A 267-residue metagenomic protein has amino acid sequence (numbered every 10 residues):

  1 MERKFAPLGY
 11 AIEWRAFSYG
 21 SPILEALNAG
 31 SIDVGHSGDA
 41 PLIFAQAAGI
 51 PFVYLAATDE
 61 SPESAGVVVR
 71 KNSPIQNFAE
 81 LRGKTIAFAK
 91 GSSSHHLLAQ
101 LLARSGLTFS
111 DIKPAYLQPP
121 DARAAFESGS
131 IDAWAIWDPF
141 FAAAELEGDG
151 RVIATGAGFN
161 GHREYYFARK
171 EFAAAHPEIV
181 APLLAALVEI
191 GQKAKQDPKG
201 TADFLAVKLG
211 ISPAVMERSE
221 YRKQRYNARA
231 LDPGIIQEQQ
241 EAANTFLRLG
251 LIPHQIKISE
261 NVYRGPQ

Functional and structural regions predicted by a protein language model:
M1-T108, P114-Y116, D132-D138, G158-N160: Short, glycine-/small- and polar/acidic-enriched structural segments that line small-molecule recognition paths
G9-E13, F109-I112, L209-E220, P253-S259: Short, surface-exposed acidic
A16, G20, E60, P74 (+9 more regions): Solvent-exposed, acidic/flexible segments
A40, P114-A115, P120-V207: Pocket-lining segment of extracytoplasmic ligand-binding domains
G83, L146, Y263: Phosphate-coordinating loops and pocket residues in cytosolic domains that bind phosphorylated ligands
A174-L251: Secondary-structure end/capping motifs
N244-Q267: Conserved C-terminal helix/tail region of periplasmic/extracytoplasmic solute-binding proteins
